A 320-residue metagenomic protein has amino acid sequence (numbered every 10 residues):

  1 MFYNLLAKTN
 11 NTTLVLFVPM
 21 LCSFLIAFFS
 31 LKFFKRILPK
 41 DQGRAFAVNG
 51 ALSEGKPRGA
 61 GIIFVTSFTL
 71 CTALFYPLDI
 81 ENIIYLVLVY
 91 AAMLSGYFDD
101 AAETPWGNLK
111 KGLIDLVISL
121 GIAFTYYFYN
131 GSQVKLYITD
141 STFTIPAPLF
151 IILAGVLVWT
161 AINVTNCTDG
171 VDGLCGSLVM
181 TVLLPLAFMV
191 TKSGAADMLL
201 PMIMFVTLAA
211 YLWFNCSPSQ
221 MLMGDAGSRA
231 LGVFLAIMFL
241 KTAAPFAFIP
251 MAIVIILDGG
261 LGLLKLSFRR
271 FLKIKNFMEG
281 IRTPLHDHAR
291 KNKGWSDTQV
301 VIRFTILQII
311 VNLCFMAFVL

Functional and structural regions predicted by a protein language model:
F2-L257: "…together with the soluble PPM/PP2C metallo-phosphatase catalytic core" -> "…together with the soluble PPM/PP2C
V18-M20, P146-A147, R270-L272, C314-M316: A short, structure-level motif marking secondary-structure boundaries and short turns
G43, G61, V254-R303: Membrane-proximal soluble regions of multi-pass membrane proteins
F64, L235, L261, K265 (+1 more regions): Alpha-helix boundary/capping detector
D297-F318: Final/C-terminal transmembrane alpha-helix of multipass membrane proteins
